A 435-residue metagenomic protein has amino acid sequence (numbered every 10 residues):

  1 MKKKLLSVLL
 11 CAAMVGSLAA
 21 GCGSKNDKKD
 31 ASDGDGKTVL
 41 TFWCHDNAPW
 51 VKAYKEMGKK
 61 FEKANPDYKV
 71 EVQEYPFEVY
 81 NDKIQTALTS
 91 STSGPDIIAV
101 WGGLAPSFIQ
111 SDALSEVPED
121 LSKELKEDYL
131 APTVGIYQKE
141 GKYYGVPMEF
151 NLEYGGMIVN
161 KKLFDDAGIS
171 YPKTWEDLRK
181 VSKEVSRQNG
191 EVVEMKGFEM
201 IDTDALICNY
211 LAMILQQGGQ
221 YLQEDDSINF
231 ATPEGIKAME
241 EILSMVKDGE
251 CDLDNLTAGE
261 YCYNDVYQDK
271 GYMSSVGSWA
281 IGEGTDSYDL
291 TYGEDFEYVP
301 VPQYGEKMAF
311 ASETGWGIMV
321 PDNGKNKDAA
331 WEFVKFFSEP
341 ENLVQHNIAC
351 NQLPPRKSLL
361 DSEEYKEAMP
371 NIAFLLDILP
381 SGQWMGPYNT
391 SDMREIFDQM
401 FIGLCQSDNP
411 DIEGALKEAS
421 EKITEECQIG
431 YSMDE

Functional and structural regions predicted by a protein language model:
M1-T41, K63, K123, S358 (+3 more regions): Short, low-complexity disordered leader/linker segments with a strong preference for bacterial N-terminal type II
D35-N47, Y68-Q73, D96-I97, Y144 (+1 more regions): Short, well-ordered beta-strand elements
K60-P132, I136-Q138, K162-K173, D265-M273 (+2 more regions): Extracytoplasmic "Venus flytrap"/periplasmic binding protein-like
W101-Y154, R179, Q217, G293-P302 (+1 more regions): Hinge/lid segment of periplasmic solute-binding proteins
I136-Y137, F296-P300, N347-Q399, G403 (+1 more regions): Long, aromatic- and glycine/proline-rich binding clefts that accommodate carbohydrate-like moieties
K139-F150, G155, R179-I228, G271: Extracytoplasmic/periplasmic solute-binding protein
I158-K161, E313-K325, L404: A bilobed periplasmic-binding-protein/Venus flytrap-type ligand-binding module shared by bacterial periplasmic
V181-K183, D225-N255, V301: Glycine-centered hinge/linker elements that transmit conformational signals in sensory and ligand-binding systems
